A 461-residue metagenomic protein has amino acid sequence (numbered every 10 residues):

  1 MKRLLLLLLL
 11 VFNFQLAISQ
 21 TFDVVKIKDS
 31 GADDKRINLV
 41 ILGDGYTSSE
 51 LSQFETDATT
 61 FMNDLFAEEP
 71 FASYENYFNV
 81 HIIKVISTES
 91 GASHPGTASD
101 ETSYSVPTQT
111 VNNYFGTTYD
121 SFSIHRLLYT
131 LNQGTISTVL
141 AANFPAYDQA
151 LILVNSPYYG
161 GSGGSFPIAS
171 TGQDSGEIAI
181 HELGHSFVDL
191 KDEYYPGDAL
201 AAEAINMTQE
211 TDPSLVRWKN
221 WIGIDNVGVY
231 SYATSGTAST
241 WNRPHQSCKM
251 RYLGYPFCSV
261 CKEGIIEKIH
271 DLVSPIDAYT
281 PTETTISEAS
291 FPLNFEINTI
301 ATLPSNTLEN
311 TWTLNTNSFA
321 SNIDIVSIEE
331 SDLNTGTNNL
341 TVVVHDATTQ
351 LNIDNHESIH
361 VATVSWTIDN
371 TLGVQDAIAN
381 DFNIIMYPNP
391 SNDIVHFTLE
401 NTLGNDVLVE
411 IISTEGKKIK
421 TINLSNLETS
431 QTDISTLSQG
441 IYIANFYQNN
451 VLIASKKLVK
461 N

Functional and structural regions predicted by a protein language model:
M1-T21, V374, K417, V451 (+1 more regions): Bacterial Sec-dependent N-terminal signal peptides
Q20-S137, Q350: Propeptide-to-catalytic entry region of secreted or membrane-anchored zinc metalloproteases
G160-I180: Short pre-active-site segment immediately N-terminal to the catalytic Zn-binding motif
E177-E193: Active-site recognition of the HExxH zinc-binding catalytic motif
K191-I328, N338-E357: Replace "(M1/M4/M9/M12/WLM)" with "(e.g., M1/M4/M8/M9/M12/M26/WLM)" and add "not limited to" to clarify scope
E330-T337, S435-S438: Surface-exposed, short loops/turns at beta-strand junctions within beta-sandwich domains
T349-D369, I453-L458: Edge beta-strands of extracellular beta-sandwich domains
Q375-N461: C-terminal outer-membrane/trafficking sorting elements
